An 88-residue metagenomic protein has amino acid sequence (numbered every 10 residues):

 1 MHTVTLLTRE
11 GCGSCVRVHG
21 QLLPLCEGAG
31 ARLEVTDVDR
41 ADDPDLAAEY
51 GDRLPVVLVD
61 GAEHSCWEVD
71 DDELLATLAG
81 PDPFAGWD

Functional and structural regions predicted by a protein language model:
M1-L25: Local sequence-structure signature of Cys/Sec-based thiol-disulfide redox active-site neighborhoods
M1-T3, P24-R32, A79-D88: Short, low-complexity, intrinsically disordered N-terminal peptides in bacterial proteins
A31-D43: Thiol-based oxidoreductase modules, predominantly thioredoxin-like and allied folds used for disulfide exchange
D43-P44, D71: Structural motif corresponding to alpha-helix initiation and N-cap regions
A47-R53: Thiol/disulfide oxidoreductase modules built on the thioredoxin-like
L54-E63: A short, hydrophobic beta-strand/beta-hairpin element that forms part of a small beta-sheet core
A62-D88: Non-catalytic, surface beta->alpha helical segment in thiol-disulfide oxidoreductase systems
